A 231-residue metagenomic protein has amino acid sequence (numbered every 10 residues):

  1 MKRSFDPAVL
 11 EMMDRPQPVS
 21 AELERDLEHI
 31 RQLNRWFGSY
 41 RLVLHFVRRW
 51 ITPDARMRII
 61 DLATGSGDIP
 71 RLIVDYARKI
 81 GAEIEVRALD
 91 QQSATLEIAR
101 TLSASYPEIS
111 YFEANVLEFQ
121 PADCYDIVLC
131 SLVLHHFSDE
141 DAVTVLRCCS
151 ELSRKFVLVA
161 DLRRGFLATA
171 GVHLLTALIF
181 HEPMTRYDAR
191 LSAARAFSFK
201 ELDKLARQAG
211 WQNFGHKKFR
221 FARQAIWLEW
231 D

Functional and structural regions predicted by a protein language model:
M1-P16: N-terminal auxiliary segments of SAM/dcSAM-dependent transferases
P16, S20-W50: Class I SAM-dependent methyltransferase Rossmann-like catalytic core, especially the SAM/SAH-binding loop
I60, G67-D68, I73-E118: Class I SAM-dependent methyltransferase SAM/SAH-binding core
L129: A conserved beta-strand element that flanks and buttresses the S-adenosyl-L-methionine
F137-C148: A short, conserved alpha-helix within the catalytic core of class I
S153-L162: Conserved beta-strand signature within the Rossmann-like core of class I S-adenosyl-L-methionine
L162-A209, G215: C-terminal alpha-helical "lid/dimerization" subdomain adjacent to the S-adenosyl-L-methionine
F214-D231: Core SAM-dependent methyltransferase catalytic element
